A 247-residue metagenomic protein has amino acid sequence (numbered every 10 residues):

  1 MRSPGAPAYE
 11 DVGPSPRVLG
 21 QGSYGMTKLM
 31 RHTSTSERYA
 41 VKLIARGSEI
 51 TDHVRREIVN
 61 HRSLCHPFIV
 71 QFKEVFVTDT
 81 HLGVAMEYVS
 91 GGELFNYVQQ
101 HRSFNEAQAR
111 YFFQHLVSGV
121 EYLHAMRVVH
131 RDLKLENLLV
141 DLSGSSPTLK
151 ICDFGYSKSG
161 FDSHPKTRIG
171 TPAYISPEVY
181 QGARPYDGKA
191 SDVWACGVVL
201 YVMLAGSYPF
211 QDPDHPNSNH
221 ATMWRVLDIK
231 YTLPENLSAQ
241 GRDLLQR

Functional and structural regions predicted by a protein language model:
P16-G22, T27: Protein kinase glycine-rich loop
R38, L43-C65: Conserved N-lobe beta3->alphaC-helix segment of eukaryotic protein kinase catalytic domains
V75: Activation-segment/catalytic-loop signature of the eukaryotic protein kinase fold
D79-E93, Y97: Conserved short submotifs of the Hanks-type protein kinase catalytic core that shape the nucleotide-binding pocket
F112-F113: Activation segment signature within eukaryotic-like protein kinase domains
S118-V128: Protein kinase catalytic-loop region centered on the HRD/HxD motif
